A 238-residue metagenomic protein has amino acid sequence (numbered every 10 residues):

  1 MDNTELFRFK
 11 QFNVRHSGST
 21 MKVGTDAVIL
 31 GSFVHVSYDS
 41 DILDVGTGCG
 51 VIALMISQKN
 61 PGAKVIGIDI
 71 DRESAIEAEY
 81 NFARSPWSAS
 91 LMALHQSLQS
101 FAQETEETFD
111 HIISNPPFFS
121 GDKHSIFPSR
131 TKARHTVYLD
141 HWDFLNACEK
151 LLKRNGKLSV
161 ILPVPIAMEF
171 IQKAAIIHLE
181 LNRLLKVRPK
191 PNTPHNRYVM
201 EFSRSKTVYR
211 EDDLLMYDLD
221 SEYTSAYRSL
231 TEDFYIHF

Functional and structural regions predicted by a protein language model:
M1-Y38: Class I SAM-dependent transferase core
R15, M92-L94, N182-L185: General small-molecule cofactor/ligand-binding pocket signal
S19, L139-H195: Conserved Class I SAM-dependent methyltransferase catalytic core
M21-V23, G48-C49, N192-T193: Short glycine/threonine-rich catalytic loop with a Thr-x-Gly-x-Asp
L30, N115, F144, F202: Residue-level signal for inorganic ion chemistry
F33-T105, H111-S125: Conserved SAM/SAH cofactor-binding pocket of Class I
P116-D143: Mobile active-site "lid"/loop adjacent to the S-adenosyl-L-methionine
T193-F238: SAM/dcSAM-binding transferase cores
